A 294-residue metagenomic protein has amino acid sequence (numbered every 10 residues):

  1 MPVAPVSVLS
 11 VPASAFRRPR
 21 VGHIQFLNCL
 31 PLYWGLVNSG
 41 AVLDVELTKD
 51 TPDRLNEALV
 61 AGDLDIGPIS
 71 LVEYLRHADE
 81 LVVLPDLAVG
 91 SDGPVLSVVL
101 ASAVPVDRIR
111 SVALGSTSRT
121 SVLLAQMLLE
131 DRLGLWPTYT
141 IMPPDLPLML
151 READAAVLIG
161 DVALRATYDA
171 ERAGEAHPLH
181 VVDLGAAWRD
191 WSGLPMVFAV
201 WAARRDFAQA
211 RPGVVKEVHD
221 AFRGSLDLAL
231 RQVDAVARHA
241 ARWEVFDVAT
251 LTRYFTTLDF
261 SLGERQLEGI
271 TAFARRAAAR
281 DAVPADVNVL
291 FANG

Functional and structural regions predicted by a protein language model:
M1-A15: Intrinsic disorder/low-complexity segments
A13-N38, K49, S97-D154, I159-R165 (+1 more regions): Bilobed "Venus flytrap"/periplasmic-binding protein-like clamshell domains and structurally analogous long
L27-N28, T51-P52, G62-L75, L87 (+4 more regions): Beta->alpha turn/N-cap motifs
V42-V104, L123-L124: Glycine/small-residue-rich interface belts in oligomeric ring/scaffold proteins and their assembly partners
P143-H239: Pocket-lining segment of extracytoplasmic ligand-binding domains
A208-R276, R280: Secondary-structure end/capping motifs
D281-G294: Conserved C-terminal helix/tail region of periplasmic/extracytoplasmic solute-binding proteins
